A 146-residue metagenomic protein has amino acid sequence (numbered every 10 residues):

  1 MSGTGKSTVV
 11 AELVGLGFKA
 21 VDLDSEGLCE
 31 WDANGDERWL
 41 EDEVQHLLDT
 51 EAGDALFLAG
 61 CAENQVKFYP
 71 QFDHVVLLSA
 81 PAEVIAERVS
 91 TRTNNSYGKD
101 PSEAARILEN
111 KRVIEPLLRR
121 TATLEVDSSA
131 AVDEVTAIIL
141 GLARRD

Functional and structural regions predicted by a protein language model:
G3-T4: ATP-binding Walker
S7-D54: Conserved substrate/cofactor phosphate-moiety recognition/catalytic segment in nucleotide-dependent phosphotransferases
G17, G53-D54, F72-D73, T121-A122: Short, well-ordered alpha-helix to beta-strand connector turns
E41, V132-L140: Short, amphipathic alpha-helical "lid/cap" segments that border enzyme active or binding sites
L47-T50, F68, L118: Structural alpha-helical scaffold elements that stabilize or flank donor/cofactor-binding regions in carbohydrate
A55-G60: Structural recognition of the conserved hydrophobic beta-strand(s) that form the central parallel beta-sheet of P-loop
H74-L117, T121-L124, L140: A glycine- and Lys/Arg-enriched "phosphate-lid" helix/loop adjacent to the NTP-binding pocket of small-molecule kinases
R120-V135: Phosphate-binding beta-loop-alpha motif at adenosine-nucleotide cofactor sites
